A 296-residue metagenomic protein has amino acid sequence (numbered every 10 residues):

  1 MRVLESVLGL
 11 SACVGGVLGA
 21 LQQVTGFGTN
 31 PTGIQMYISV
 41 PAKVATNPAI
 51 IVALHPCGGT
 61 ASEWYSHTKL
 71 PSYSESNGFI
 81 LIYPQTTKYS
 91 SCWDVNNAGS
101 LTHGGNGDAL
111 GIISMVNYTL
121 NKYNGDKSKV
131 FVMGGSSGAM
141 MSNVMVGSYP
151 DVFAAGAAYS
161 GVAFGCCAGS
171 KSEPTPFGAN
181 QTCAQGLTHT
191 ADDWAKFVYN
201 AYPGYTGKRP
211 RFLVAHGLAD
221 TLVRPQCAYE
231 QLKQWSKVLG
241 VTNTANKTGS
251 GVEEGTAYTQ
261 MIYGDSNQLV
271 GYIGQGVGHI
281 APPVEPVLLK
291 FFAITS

Functional and structural regions predicted by a protein language model:
R2-I50, S62-E63, T68, S76 (+6 more regions): A domain-start/cap signature at the N-terminus of enzymes
V44-S91, C166, A281: Short substrate-entry loop that stabilizes the transition state in hydrolases
H55, G134-S136, G217: Conserved alpha/beta-hydrolase "nucleophile elbow" surrounding the catalytic nucleophile
Q85-G107, C167-S170: Cap/lid segment of the alpha/beta-hydrolase catalytic domain
G99-Y123, V144: Alpha/beta-hydrolase active-site loop
V132-G134, Y159, A215: Short beta-strand immediately N-terminal to the catalytic nucleophile in serine-hydrolase-like folds
A139-D151, A157-S160: Short glycine-enriched nucleophile-adjacent loop and the immediately C-terminal alpha-helix near the catalytic center
V214-H216, D220: Short beta-strand/loop motif that positions the catalytic acidic residue of the alpha/beta-hydrolase fold
